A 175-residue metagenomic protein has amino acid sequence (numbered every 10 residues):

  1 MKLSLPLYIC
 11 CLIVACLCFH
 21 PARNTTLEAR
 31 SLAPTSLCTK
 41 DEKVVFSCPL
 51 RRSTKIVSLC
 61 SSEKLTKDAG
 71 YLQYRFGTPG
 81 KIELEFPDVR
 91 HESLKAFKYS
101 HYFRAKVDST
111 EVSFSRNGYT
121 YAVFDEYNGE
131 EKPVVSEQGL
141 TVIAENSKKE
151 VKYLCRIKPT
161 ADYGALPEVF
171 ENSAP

Functional and structural regions predicted by a protein language model:
M1-C11: Bacterial N-terminal signal peptides that target proteins for export
C16-R30: Bacterial Sec-dependent signal peptides at the C-terminal "C-region" and cleavage site
L27-E92, F97: N-terminal secretory signal peptides
T54-V57, T78-F86, Y119-V123, A144-L154: Short, surface-exposed beta-strand/loop "edge" segments at domain boundaries and coil↔beta transitions
A69-G77, V112, P133-E145: Short polybasic amphipathic segments
K95, S100-V135: Short, structured surface segments that line ligand/substrate-binding pockets
E145-P175: C-terminal partner/receptor-binding element of secreted or periplasmic proteins
